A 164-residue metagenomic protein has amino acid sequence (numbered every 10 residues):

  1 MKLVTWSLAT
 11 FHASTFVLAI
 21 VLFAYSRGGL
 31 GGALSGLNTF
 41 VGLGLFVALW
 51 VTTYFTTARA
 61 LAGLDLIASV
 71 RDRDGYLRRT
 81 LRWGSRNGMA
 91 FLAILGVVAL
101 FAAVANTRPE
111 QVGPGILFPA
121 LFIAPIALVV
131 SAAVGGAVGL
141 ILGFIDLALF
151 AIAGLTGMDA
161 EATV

Functional and structural regions predicted by a protein language model:
M1-V164: Juxtamembrane/disordered regions of integral membrane proteins
